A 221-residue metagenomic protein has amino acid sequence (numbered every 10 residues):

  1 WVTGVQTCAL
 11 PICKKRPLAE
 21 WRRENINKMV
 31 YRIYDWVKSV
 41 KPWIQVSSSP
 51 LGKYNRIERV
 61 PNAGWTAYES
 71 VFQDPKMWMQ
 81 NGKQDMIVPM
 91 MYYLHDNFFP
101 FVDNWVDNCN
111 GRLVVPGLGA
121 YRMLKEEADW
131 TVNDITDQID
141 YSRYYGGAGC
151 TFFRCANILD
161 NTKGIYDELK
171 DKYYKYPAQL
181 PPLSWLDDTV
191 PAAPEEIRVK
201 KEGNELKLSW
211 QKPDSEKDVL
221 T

Functional and structural regions predicted by a protein language model:
W1-C8: Single conserved hydrophobic/aromatic residue that forms the stacking wall/gate of nucleotide- or nucleobase-binding
P11-E126: Glycoside hydrolase catalytic-domain groove-lining segments
P75-F98, R112-L186: Substrate-binding cleft of secreted/luminal carbohydrate-active enzymes
N108-C109, S142, I197-V199: Alpha-helix C-terminal capping segments
G164-D218: Pro/Thr/Ser/Gly-rich low-complexity, intrinsically disordered linker/stalk tracts
